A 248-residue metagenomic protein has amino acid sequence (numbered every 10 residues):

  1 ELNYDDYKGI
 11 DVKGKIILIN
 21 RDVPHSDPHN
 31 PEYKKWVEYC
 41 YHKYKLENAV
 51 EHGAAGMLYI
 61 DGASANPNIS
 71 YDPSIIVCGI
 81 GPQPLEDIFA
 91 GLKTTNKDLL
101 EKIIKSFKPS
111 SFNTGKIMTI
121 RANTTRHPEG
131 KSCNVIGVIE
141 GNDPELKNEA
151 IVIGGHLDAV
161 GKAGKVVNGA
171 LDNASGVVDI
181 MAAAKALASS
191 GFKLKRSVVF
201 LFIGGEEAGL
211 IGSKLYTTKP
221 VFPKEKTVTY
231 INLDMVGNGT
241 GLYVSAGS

Functional and structural regions predicted by a protein language model:
E1-G79, K165-N168: Extracellular/luminal Protease-associated
E1-G9, S74-G169, A182-K185, S189-K195 (+1 more regions): Soluble metallo-hydrolase cores and metallopeptidase-like ectodomains found primarily in the secretory/periplasmic
I16-N20, A55-I60, V77-G79, M118 (+4 more regions): Structural recognition of the beta-strand scaffold that forms the well-ordered cores of secreted hydrolase catalytic
V23, N30, V50, G56 (+5 more regions): Active-site-adjacent substrate-binding region of metalloamidase/peptidase-like peptide-processing proteins
V23-P24, G62-S64, L157-A159, L201-G209 (+1 more regions): Acidic, glycine-rich active-site loops and adjacent beta-strand->loop/helix elements that engage anionic groups
N48, H52, A170-A183: Active-site alpha-helical elements of protease catalytic centers
V77-I80, L85-D87, K93-K97, I203-S248: Metal-dependent peptidase/peptidase-like ectodomains
A182-I211, Y230: Short helix-loop-beta-strand segments that form the rim/entrance of peptidase-like active sites
